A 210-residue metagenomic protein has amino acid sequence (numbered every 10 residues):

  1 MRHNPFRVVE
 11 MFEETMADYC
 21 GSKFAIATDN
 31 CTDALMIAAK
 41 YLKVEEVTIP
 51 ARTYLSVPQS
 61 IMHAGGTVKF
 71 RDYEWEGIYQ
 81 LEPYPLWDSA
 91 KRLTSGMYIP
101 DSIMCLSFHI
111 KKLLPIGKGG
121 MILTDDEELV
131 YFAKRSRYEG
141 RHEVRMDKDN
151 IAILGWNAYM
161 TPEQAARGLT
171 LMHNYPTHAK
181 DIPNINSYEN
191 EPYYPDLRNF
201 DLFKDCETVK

Functional and structural regions predicted by a protein language model:
M1-N30, I182-V209: Conserved N-terminal alpha-helix of the aminotransferase class I/II PLP-enzyme fold
F6, D29-T32, A51, E127: Alpha-helix N-cap/helix-start capping motif
V9-V47, V57-A64: Phosphate-binding glycine-rich loop
S22, C31, E74-W75, I110: Short, acidic/glycine-rich phosphate-metal binding loop used to engage nucleotide
S22-K23, E82, P100-S102: Short, well-ordered alpha-helix to beta-strand connector turns
A39-Y98: PLP-dependent aminotransferase-like
L93, I103-K210: Active-site region of PLP-dependent enzymes
